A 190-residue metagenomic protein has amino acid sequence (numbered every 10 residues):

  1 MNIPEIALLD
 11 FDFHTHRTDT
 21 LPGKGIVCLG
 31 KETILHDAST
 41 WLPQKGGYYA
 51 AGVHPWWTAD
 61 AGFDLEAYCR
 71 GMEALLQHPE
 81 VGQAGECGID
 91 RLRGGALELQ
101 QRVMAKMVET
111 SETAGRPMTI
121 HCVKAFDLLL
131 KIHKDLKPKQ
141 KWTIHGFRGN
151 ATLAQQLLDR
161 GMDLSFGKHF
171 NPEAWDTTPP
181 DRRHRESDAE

Functional and structural regions predicted by a protein language model:
M1-E190: Mid-domain alpha/beta scaffold segments of enzyme catalytic cores
